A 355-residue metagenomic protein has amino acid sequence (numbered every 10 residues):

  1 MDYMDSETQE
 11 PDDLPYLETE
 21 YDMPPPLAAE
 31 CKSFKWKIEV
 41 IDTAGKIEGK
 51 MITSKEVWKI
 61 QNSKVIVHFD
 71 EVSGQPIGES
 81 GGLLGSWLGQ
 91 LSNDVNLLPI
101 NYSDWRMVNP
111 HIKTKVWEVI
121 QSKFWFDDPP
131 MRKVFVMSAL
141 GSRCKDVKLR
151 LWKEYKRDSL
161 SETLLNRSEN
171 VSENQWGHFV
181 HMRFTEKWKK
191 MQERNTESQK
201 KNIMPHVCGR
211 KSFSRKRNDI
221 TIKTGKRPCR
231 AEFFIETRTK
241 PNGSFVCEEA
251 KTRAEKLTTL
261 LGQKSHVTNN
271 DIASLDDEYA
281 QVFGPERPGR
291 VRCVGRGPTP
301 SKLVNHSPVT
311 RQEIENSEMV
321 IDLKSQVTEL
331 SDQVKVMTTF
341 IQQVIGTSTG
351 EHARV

Functional and structural regions predicted by a protein language model:
M1-V355: Helix-rich DNA/chromatin-recognition modules in eukaryotic regulators
